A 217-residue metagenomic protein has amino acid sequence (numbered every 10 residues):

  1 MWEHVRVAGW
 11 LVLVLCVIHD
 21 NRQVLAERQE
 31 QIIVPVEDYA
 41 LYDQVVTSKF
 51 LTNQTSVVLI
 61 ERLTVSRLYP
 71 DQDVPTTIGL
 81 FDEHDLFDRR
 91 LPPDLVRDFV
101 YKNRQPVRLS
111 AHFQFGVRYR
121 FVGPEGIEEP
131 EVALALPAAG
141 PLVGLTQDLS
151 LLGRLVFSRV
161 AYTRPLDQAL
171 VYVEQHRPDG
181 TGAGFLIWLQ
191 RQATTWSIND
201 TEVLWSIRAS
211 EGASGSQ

Functional and structural regions predicted by a protein language model:
M1-A8: Bacterial N-terminal signal peptides that target proteins for export
E3, I18-D20: Intrinsically disordered, low-complexity cationic segments
A8-G9, L186, Q190, A213-Q217: Contiguous N-terminal and early-domain "leader" segments and peripheral loops that mark the onset or edge of a domain
A8-V17: Bacterial N-terminal signal peptides
N21-L170, E174-A183, E202-Q217: Flexible low-complexity loop/turn motifs enriched in small/helix-breaking residues
I187-A209: Short beta-strand edge/turn micro-motifs at domain boundaries
